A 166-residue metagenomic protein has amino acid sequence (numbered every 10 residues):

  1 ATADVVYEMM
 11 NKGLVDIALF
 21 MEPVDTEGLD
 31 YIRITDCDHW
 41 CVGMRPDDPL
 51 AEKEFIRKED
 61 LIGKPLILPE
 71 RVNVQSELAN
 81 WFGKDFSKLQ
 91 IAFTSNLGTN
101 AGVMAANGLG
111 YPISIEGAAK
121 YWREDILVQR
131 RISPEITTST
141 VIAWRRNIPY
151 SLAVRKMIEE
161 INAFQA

Functional and structural regions predicted by a protein language model:
A1-T26, F86, S95: Central regulatory/effector-binding core of bacterial HTH transcription factors
T2, R57, N96-L97, I115: Short loop/turn segments at beta->alpha junctions
Y7-E8, E59, G102-V103: Alpha-helical segments flanking ligand/cofactor-binding loops in enzyme cores
M21, K64-F86, Y150-E159: Secondary-structure junction motif
T26-R33, C37-H39, T99-N147: Beta-alpha-beta core module
L29-W40, M44-L66, E70: Flexible hinge/capping segments at coil-to-helix
D47-R57, P134-T137, N147-A153: Short helix-loop capping/hinge motifs at secondary-structure junctions, enriched in acidic/polar residues
G83-F93, I126-L127: A local structural motif
